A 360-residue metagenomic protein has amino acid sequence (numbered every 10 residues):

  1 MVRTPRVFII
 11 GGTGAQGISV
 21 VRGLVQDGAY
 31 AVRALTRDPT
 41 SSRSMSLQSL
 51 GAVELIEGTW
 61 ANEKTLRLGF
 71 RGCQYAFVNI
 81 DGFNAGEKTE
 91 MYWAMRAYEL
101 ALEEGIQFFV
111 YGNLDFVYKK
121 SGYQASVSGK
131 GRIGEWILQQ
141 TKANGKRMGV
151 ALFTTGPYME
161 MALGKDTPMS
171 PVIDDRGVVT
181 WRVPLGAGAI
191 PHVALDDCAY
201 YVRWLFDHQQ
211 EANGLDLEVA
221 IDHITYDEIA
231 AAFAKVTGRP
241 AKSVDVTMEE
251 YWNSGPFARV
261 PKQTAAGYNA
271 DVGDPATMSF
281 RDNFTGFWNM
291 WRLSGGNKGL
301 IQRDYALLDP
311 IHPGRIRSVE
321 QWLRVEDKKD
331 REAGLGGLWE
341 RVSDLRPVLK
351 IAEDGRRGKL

Functional and structural regions predicted by a protein language model:
V2-A31, L35-S46, A61-K64, G82-Y92 (+2 more regions): Oxidoreductase cofactor-interface core, primarily capturing Rossmann-like NAD(P)-dependent enzymes
Y30, V53, Q107: Short acidic/polar active-site loop segments enriched in Thr and Asp
M45-Q48, V53-C73: Conserved Rossmann-fold cofactor-binding substructure of NAD(P)-dependent oxidoreductases
F70-F77, V110: N-terminal Rossmann-like NAD(P) cofactor-binding module of classical short-chain dehydrogenase/reductase
Q107-N113: Short beta-strand elements of ligand-binding domains
L217-E218, A230-K298: Terminal hydrophobic/aromatic helix or amphipathic segment near a protein terminus
Q302-L360: Amphipathic terminal alpha-helices
